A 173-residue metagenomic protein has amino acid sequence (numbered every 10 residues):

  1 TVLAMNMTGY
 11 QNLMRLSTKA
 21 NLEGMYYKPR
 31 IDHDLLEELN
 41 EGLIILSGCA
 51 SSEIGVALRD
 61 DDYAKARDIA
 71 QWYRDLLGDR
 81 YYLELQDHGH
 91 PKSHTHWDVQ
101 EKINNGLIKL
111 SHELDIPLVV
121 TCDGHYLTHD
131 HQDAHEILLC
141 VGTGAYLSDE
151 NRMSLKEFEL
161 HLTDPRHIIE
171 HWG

Functional and structural regions predicted by a protein language model:
T1-G173: Phosphodiester-processing cores and adjacent nucleic acid-binding clamps
